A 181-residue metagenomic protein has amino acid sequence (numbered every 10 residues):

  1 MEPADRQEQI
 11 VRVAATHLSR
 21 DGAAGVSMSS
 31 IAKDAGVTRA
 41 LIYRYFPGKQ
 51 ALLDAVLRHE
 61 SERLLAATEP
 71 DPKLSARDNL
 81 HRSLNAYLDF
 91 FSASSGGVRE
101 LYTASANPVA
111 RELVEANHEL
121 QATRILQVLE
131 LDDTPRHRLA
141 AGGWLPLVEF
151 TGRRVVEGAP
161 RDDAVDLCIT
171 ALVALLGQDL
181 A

Functional and structural regions predicted by a protein language model:
M1-D5, L180-A181: N-terminal intrinsically disordered/low-complexity leader segments
D5-T16, R20, D34, A51-L74 (+6 more regions): Alpha-helical structural segments
H17, M28, R39: Helix-turn-helix DNA-binding elements, focusing on the entry/boundary residues of the two helices that contact DNA
G22-A23, Y43: Short amphipathic helical patch at the helix-1/turn junction of helix-turn-helix
A23-K33: Ser/Thr-centered, proline-biased regulatory motifs and S/T-rich low-complexity segments located at helix/coil boundaries
A35-F46: Short hydrophobic/aromatic patch on the recognition helix
T68-P72, V98-S105, V155-A159: Secondary-structure edge/capping motif, primarily at the C-terminal ends of alpha-helices and the immediately following
R82, D89, P108-G142, P146 (+2 more regions): Amphipathic alpha-helical packing segments from all-alpha helical-bundle domains
